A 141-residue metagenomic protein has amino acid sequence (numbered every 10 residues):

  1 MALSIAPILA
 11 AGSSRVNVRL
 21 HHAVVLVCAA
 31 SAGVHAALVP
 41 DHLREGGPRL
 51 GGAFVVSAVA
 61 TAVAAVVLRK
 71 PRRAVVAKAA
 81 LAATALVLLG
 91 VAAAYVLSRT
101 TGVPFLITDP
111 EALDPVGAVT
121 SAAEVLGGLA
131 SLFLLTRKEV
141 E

Functional and structural regions predicted by a protein language model:
A2-E141: Membrane-interface extramembranous regions
